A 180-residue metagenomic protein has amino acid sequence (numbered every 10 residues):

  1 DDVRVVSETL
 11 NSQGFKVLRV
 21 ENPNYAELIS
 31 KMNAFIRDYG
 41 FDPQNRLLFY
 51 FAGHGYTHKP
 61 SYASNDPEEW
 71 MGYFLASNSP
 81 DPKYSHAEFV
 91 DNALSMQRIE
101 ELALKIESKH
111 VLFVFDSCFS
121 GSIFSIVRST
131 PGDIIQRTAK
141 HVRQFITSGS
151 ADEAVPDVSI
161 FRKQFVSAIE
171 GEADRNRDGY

Functional and structural regions predicted by a protein language model:
D1-R4, P156: Glycine- and acidic-residue-enriched helix-capping/strand-helix junction motifs
V3, S7, Y25, I29-N33 (+5 more regions): Extracytoplasmic/secreted envelope proteins and their assembly/folding machinery, especially bacterial periplasmic
V5, H58-S64, V127-R137: Intrinsically disordered, low-complexity boundary segments flanking structured domains
L10-V20: Short beta-strand elements in bilobed, periplasmic/extracellular small-molecule ligand-binding domains
L18-N22, L47, D174-Y180: Surface-exposed patches in mature extracellular/periplasmic domains of secreted proteins
E21, N78, T147-S150: Residues at the C-termini of beta-strands that transition into short coil/loop
P23, I29-A52, Y56-I126: Caspase-like (clan CD) cysteine peptidase catalytic core
E100, S108-Y180: Active-site-proximal C-terminal subdomain of hydrolase catalytic domains
